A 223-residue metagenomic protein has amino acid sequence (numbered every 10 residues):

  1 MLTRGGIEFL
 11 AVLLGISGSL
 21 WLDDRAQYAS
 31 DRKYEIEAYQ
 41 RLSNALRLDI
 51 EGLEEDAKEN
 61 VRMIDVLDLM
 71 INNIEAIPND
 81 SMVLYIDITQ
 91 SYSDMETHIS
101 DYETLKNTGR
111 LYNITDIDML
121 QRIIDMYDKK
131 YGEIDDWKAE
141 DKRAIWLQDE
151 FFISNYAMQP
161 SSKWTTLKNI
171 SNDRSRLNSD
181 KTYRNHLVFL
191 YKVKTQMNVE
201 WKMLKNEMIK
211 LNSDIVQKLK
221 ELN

Functional and structural regions predicted by a protein language model:
M1-T3, W21-N223: Long, hydrophobic alpha-helical segments that serve as membrane-spanning/inserting helices
G6-L20: Hydrophobic membrane-insertion alpha-helices, especially the h-region of bacterial N-terminal signal peptides
